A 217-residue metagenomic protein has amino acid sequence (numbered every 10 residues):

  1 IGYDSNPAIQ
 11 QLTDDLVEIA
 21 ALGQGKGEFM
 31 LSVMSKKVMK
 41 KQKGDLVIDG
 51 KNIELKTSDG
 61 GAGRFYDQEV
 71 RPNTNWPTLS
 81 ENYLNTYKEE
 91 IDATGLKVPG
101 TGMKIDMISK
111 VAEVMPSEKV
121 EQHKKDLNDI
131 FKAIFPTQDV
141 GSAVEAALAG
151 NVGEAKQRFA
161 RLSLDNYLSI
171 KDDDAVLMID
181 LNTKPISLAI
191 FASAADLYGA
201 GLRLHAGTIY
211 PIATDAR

Functional and structural regions predicted by a protein language model:
I1-G44, K51, K56-R217: Nucleic-acid endonuclease domains
